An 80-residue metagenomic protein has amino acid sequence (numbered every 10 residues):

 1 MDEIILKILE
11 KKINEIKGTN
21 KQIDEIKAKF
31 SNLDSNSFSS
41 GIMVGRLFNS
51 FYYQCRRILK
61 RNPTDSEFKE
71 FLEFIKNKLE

Functional and structural regions predicted by a protein language model:
M1-K27: Short terminal alpha-helical segments
D2-L6, N32, N77-K78: Cystatin/cathelin-like cysteine-protease inhibitor module
E15, S50, Q54, F74: Solvent-exposed, charged/polar functional surfaces in cytosolic regulatory/catalytic domains
K27-D34: Short, charged, low-complexity loops and linkers
S35-R57, R61: Acidic, low-complexity, intrinsically disordered interaction modules
R56-E80: Charged low-complexity stretches with an acidic bias
